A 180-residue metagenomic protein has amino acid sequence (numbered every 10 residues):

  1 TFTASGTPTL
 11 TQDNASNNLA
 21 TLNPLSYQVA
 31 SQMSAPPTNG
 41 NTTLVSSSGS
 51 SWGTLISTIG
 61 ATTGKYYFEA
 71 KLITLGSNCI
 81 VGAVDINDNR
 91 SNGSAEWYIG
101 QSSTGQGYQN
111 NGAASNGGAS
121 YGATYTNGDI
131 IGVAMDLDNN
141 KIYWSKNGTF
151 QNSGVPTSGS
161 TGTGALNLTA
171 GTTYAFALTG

Functional and structural regions predicted by a protein language model:
T1-G180: PRY/SPRY (B30.2) beta-sandwich protein-interaction domains and their adjacent Ser/Pro/Gly-rich low-complexity linkers
